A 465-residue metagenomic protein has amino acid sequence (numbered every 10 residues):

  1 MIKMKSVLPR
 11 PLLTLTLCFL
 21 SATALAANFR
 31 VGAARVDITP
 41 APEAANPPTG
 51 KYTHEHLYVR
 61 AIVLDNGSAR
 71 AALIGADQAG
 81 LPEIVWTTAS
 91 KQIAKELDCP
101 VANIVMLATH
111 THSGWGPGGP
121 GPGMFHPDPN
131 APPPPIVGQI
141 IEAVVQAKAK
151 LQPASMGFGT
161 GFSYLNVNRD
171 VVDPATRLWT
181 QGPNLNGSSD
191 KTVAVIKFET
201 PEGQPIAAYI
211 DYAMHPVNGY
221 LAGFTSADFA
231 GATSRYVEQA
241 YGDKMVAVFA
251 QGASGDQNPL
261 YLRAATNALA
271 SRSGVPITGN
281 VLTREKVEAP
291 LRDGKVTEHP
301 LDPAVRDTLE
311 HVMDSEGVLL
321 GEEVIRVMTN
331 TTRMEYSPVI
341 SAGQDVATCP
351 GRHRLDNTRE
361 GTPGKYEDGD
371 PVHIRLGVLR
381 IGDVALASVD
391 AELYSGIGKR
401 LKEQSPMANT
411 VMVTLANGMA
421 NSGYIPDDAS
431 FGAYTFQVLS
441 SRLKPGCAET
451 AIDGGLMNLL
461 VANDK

Functional and structural regions predicted by a protein language model:
M1-P9: N-terminal secretory signal peptides that target proteins for export/translocation
K5, L20-L25, G32: N-terminal cationic amphipathic segment used for targeting or macromolecule association
S6, T14, A462-K465: Generic C-terminal helix-cap and adjacent flexible tail
P11-T23: Bacterial N-terminal signal peptides
A27-L107, T111-K465: Conserved beta-alpha junction segments in alpha/beta enzyme cores
